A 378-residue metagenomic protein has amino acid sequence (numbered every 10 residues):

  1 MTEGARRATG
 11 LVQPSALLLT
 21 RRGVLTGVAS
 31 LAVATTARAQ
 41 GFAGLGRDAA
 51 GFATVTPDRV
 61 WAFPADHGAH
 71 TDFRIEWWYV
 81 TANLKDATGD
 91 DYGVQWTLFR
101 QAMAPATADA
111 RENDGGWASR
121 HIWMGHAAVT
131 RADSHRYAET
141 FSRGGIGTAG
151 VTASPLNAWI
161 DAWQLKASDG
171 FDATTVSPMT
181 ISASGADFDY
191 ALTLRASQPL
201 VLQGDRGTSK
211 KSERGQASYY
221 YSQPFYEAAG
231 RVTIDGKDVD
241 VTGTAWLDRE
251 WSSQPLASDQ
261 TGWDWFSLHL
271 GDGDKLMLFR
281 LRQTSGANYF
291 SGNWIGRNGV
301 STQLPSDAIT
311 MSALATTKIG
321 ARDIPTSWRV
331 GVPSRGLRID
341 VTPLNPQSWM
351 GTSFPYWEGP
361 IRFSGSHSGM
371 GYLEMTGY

Functional and structural regions predicted by a protein language model:
M1-L19, T26-V33: N-terminal secretory signal peptides
E3-R6, G10, Q40-Y378: Structured soluble/peripheral alpha/beta segments that form catalytic or ligand/cofactor-binding pockets
R21-V24, R249: Basic side chains
T35-R38: Sec/Tat signal peptide C-region and signal peptidase I cleavage site
